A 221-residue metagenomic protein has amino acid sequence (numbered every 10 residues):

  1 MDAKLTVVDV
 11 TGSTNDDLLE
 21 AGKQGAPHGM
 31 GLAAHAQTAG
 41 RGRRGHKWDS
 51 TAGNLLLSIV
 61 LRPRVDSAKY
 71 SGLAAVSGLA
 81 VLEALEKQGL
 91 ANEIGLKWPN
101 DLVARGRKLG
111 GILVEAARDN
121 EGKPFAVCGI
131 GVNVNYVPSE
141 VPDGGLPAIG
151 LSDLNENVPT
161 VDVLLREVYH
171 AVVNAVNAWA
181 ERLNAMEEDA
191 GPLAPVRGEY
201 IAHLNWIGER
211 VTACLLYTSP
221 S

Functional and structural regions predicted by a protein language model:
M1-A91, G110, A117: N-terminal lobe of the biotin/lipoate ligase/transferase fold
T14, L57, D101, G131 (+1 more regions): Residue-level signal for inorganic ion chemistry
L96-N100: Alpha/beta catalytic cores of group-transfer enzymes, especially the acyltransferase/condensing modules of polyketide
R107, R118-G122: Catalytic/RNA-binding core of pseudouridine synthases
E121-D153, V161: Short, acidic (Asp/Glu-rich) active-site segment that either coordinates a divalent metal cofactor
E156-L215: Conserved, helical-rich catalytic subdomain that frames metal- and/or nucleotide-binding sites in enzyme alpha/beta
Y217-S221: Conserved small/polar residues in nucleotide/adenosyl-binding loops
